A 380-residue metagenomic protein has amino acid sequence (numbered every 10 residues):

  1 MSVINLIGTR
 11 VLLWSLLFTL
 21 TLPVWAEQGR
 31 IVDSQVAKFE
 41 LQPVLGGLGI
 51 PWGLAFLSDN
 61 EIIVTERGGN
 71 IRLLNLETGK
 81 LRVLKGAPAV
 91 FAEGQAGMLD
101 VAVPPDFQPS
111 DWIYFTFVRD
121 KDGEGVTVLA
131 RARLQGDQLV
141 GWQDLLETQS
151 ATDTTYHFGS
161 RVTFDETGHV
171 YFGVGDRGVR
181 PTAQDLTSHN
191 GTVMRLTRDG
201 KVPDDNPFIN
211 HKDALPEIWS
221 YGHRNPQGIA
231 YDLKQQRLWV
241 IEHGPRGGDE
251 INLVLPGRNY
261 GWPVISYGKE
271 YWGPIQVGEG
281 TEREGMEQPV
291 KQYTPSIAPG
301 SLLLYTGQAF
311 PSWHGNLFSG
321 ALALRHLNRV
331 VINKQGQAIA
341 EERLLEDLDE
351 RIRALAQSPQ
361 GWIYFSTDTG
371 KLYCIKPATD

Functional and structural regions predicted by a protein language model:
S2-L12: Bacterial N-terminal signal peptides that target proteins for export
R10-P23: Bacterial N-terminal signal peptides
A26-E40, Q138-L139, K201-H211, Y267-R283: Blade/loop signatures of beta-propeller domains
A26-V179, G228-Y231, Q236-G244, P295-K334 (+1 more regions): Acidic, Gly/Ser/Thr-rich repeat motifs that build Ca2+-stabilized beta-propeller blades
Q42-P43, L81-P88, V140-E147, D204-F208 (+2 more regions): Beta-propeller fold detector
V128-G136, L186-R198, V254: Beta-propeller blade signature
F172-N190, G248-E250, V254: Short, conserved, GDST-rich strand-edge loop motifs in beta-rich repeat architectures
I339-P359: Conserved blade-ending motifs and adjacent loop-strand segments that build the rim/top face of beta-propeller domains
